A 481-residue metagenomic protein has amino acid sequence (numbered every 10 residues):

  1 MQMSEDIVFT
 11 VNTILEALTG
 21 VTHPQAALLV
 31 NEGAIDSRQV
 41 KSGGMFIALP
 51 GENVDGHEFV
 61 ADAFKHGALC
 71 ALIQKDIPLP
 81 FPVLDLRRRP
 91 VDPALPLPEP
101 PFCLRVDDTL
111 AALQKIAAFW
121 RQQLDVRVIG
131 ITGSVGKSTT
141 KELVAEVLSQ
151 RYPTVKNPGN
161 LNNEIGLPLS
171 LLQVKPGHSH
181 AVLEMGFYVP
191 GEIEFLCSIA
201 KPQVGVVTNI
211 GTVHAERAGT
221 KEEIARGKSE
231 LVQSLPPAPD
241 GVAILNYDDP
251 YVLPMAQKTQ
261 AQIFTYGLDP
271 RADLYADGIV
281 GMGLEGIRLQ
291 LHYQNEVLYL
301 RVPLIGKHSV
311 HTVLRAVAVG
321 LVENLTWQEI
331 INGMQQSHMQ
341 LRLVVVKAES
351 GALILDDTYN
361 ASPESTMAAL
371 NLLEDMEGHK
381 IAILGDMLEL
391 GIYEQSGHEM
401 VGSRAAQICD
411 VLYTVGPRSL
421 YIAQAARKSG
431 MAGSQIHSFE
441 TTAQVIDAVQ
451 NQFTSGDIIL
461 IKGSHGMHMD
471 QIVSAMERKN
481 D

Functional and structural regions predicted by a protein language model:
M1-A112, E374-G378, R404, V411-P417 (+1 more regions): N-terminal leader/targeting and accessory segments in enzymes
I14, G44, A63, I116 (+15 more regions): Residue-level signal for inorganic ion chemistry
G51-V54, M339, T358-S434: Active-site beta-alpha connecting loops in nucleotide-dependent enzymes
P78-P82, P93-P98, V206-L353, G378 (+3 more regions): Acidic, Mg2+-coordinating active-site environments of NTP-dependent enzymes
L84-R87, S198, V445-Q452: Short amphipathic alpha-helix with an adjacent loop that forms part of the alpha/beta core around
L95, R105, L110-A243, Y247 (+3 more regions): Phosphate-binding loop of NTP-binding sites
C103-D108, Q435-V445: Short acidic-hydrophobic, aromatic-tinged amphipathic segments that line or gate anion-handling sites
I131, Q340-V345, G466-S474, D481: ATP-dependent carboxylate/acyl-activation modules
